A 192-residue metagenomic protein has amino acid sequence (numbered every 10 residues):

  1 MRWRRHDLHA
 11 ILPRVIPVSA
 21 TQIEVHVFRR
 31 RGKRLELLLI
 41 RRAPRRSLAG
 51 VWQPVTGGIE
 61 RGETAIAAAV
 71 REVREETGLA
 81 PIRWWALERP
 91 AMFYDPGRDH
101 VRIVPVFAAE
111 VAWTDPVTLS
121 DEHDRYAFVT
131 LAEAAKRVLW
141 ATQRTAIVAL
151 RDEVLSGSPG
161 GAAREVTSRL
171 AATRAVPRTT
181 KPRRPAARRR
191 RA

Functional and structural regions predicted by a protein language model:
R2, L8-L38: Conserved N-terminal beta-strand and adjoining loop/helix that marks the start of the Nudix/MutT-like hydrolase domain
V27-R29, R41, V106-E110, F128: Short, well-ordered beta-strand micro-motif
R31-R34, R45-S47, E60, H100 (+1 more regions): Short, charged/polar surface micro-motifs in flexible loops or helix N-caps
R34-E75: Conserved Nudix-box catalytic region and its N-terminal flanking loop in Nudix hydrolases and closely related
Q53, V101, F128: Short aromatic/basic micro-patch
R74, G78-T114: Active-site segment of metal-dependent pyrophosphate-handling enzymes, primarily the Nudix hydrolase catalytic core
V106-A108, P116-L150: NUDIX/MutT-family hydrolases
L139-A192: Charged phosphate-binding loop/patch that engages nucleotide di/tri-phosphates or the phosphate backbone of nucleic
